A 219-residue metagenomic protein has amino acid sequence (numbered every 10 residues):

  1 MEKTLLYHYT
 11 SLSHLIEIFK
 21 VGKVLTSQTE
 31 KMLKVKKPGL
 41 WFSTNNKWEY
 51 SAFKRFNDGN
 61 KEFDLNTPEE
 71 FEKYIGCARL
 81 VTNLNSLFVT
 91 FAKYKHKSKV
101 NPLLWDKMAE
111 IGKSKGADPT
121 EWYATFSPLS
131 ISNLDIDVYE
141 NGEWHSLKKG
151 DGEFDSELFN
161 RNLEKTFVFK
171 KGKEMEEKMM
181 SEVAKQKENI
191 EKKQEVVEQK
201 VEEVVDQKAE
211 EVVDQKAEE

Functional and structural regions predicted by a protein language model:
M1-K193, V197, K216-E219: NAD-dependent ADP-ribosyltransferases
